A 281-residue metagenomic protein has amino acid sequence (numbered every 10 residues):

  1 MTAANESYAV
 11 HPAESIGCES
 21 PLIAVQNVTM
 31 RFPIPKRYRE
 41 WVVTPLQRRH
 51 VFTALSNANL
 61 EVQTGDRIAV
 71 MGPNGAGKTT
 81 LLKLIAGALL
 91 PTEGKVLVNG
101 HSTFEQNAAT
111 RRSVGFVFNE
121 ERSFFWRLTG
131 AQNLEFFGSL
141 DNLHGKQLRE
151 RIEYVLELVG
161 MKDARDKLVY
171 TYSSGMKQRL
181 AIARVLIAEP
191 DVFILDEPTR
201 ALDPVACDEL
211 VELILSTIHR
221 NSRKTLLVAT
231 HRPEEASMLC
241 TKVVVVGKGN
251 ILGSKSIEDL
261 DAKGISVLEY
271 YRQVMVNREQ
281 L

Functional and structural regions predicted by a protein language model:
M71-P73: The feature captures the beta-strand-to-loop junction immediately N-terminal to the Walker
A86: Helix-to-loop junction immediately C-terminal to a conserved catalytic motif
G94-F104, T110: Conserved ABC transporter NBD signature motif
E135, S139, K146-A164: Conserved ABC ATPase "signature" region
F193-E197: Catalytic Walker B motif of ABC-type/P-loop ATPase nucleotide-binding domains
D208-N221: Helical segment within the ABC ATPase nucleotide-binding domain
